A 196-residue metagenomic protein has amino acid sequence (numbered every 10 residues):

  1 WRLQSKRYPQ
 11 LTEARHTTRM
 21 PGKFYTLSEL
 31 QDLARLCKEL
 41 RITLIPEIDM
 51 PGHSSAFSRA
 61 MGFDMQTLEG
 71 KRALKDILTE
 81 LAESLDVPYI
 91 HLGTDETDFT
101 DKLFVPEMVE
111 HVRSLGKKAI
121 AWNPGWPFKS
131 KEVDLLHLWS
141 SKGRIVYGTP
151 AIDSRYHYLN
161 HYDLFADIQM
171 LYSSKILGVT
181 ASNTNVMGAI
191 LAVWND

Functional and structural regions predicted by a protein language model:
W1-L115: Substrate-binding cleft of carbohydrate-active enzyme catalytic domains
D32-R35, R72-H91, E96-D196: Substrate-binding groove of N-acetylhexosamine-processing glycoside hydrolases
